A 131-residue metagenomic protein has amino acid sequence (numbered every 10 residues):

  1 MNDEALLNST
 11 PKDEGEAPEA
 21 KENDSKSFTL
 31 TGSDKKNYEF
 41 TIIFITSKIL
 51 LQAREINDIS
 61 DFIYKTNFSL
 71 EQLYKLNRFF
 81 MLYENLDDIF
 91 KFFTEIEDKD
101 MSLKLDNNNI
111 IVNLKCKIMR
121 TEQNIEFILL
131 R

Functional and structural regions predicted by a protein language model:
N2-L130: A structural signal for beta-rich interaction modules in eukaryotic proteins
